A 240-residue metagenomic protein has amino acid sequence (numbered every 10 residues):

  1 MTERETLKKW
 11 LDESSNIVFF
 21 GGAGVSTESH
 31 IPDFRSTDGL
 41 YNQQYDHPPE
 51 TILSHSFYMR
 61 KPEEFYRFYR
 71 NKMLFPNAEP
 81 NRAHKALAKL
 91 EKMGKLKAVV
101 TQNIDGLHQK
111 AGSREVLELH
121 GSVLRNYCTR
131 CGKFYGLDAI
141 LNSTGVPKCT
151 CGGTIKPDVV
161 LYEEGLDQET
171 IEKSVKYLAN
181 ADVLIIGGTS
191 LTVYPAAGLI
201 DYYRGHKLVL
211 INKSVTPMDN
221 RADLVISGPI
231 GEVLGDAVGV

Functional and structural regions predicted by a protein language model:
M1-V240: Conserved catalytic core of sirtuin-type NAD+-dependent deacylases
